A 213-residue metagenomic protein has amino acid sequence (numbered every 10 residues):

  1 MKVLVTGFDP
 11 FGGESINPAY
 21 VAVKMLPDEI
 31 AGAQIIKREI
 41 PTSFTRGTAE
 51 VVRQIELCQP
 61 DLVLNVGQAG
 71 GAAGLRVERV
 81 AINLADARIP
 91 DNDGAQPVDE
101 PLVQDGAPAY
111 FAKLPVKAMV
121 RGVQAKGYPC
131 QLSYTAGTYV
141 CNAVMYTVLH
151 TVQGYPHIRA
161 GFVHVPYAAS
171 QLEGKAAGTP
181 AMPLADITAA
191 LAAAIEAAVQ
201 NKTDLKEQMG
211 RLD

Functional and structural regions predicted by a protein language model:
M1-A136, H150-H157, A177-D213: N-terminal catalytic or cofactor-binding beta/alpha core of small enzyme domains
G70, P166-A169: Glycine-rich beta-alpha junction loops
A136-Y167: Active-site oxyanion/phosphate-handling segment shared across diverse enzymes
Q171-G174: A short acidic, helix-capping loop that chelates divalent metal ions and anchors anionic groups
